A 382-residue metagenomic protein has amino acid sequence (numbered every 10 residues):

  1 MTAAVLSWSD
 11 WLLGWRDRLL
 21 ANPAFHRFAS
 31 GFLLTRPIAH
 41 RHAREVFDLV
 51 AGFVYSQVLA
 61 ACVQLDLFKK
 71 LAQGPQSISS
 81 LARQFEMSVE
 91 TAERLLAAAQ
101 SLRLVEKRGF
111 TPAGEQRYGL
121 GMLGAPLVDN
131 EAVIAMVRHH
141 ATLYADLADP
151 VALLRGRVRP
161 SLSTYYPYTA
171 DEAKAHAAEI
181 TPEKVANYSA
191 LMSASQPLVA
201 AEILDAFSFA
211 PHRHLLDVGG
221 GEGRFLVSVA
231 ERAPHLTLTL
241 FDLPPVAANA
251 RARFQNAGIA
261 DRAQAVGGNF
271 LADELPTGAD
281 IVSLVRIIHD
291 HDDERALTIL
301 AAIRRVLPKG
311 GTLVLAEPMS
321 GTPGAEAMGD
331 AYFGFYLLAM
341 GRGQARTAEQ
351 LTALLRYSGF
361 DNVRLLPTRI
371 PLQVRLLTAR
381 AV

Functional and structural regions predicted by a protein language model:
T2-K107, F209, H214-V382: Alpha-helical subdomain
F25-R213: Conserved Class I S-adenosyl-L-methionine-dependent methyltransferase catalytic core
